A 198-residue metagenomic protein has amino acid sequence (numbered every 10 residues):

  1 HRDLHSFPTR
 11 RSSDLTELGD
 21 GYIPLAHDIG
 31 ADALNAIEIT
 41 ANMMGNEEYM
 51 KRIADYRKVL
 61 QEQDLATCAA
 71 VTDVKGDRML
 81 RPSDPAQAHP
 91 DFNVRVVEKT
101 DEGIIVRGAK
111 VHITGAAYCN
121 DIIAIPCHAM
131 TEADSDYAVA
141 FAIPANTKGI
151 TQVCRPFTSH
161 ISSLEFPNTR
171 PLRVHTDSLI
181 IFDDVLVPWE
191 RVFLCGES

Functional and structural regions predicted by a protein language model:
H1-S12: Short, small-residue-biased leader/transition segments that mark boundaries at the very start of proteins
R11-I105, I113, Y118: Well-ordered mid-protein domain cores that form the structural environment of catalytic cofactors
V74-S198: FAD-binding core of flavoproteins
